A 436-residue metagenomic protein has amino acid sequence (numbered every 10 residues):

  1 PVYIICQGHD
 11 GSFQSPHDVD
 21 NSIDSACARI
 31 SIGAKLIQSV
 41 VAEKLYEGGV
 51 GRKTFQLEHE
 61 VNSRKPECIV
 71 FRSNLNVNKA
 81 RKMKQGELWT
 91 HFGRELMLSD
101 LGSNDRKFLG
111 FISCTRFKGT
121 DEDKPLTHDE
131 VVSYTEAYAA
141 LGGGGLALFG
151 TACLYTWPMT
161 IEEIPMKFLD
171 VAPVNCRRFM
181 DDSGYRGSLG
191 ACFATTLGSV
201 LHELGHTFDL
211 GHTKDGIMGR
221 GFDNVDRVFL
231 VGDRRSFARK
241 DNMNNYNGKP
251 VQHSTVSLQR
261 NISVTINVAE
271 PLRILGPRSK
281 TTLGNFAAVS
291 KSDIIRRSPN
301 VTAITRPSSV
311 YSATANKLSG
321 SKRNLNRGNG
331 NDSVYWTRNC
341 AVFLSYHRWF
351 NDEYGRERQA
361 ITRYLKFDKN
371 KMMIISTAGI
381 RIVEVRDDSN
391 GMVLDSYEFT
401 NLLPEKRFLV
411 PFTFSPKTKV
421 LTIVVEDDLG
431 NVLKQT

Functional and structural regions predicted by a protein language model:
P1-L146, A152, T195, V393-L403 (+1 more regions): Propeptide-to-catalytic entry region of secreted or membrane-anchored zinc metalloproteases
G8-S12, K118-T120, T156-P158, D215-I217 (+1 more regions): Eukaryotic short linear interaction motifs
Q14-H17, I161-E162, L230-D233: Short coil/turn segments at secondary-structure boundaries
A42, Y46, D209-T213, D223: Short amphipathic alpha-helices and their capping/turn residues within compact interaction modules
L98-L101, A137, T207-D209, I374 (+1 more regions): Beta-strand elements of modular eukaryotic interaction domains
T120-G190: Active-site scaffold of zinc-dependent metalloenzymes
A194-G211: Active-site recognition of the HExxH zinc-binding catalytic motif
T213-V420, E426-V432: Replace "(M1/M4/M9/M12/WLM)" with "(e.g., M1/M4/M8/M9/M12/M26/WLM)" and add "not limited to" to clarify scope
